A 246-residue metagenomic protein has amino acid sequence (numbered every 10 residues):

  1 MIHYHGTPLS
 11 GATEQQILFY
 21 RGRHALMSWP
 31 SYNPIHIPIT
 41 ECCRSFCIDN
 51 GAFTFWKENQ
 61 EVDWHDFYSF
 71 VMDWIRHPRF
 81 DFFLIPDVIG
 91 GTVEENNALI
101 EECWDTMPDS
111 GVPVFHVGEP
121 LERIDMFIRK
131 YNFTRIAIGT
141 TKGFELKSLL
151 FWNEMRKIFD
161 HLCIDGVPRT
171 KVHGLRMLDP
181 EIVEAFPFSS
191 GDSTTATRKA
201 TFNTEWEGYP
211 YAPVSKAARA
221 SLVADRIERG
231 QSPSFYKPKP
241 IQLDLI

Functional and structural regions predicted by a protein language model:
M1-I100, W104, P187, D225 (+2 more regions): Non-catalytic, usually N-terminal nucleic-acid engagement modules in DNA/RNA processing proteins
M1-Y4, R44-I48, D105-V112, D160-L175: Short beta-strand/loop segments at the ligand-binding rim of alpha/beta enzyme cores
T7-A12, G51-F53, P86-G90, H116-G118 (+3 more regions): Active-site beta-loop-alpha junctions enriched in small/polar residues
S31-E41, I89-C103, E119-R123, G143-D160 (+1 more regions): Active-site-adjacent beta->alpha loops and helix N-cap segments on the catalytic face of soluble alpha/beta enzymes
V62-D63, E119-K130, M177-S193, S234 (+1 more regions): Catalytic cores of alpha/beta
P113-L146: Histidine/lysine/aspartate-rich catalytic loop segments that bind and position anionic ligands
I136-K142, L178, E184-A217: Glycine-rich phosphate-binding active-site loops on the catalytic face of alpha/beta enzymes
T201-I246: C-terminal helical cap(s) of enzyme catalytic domains, especially alpha/beta-barrels
